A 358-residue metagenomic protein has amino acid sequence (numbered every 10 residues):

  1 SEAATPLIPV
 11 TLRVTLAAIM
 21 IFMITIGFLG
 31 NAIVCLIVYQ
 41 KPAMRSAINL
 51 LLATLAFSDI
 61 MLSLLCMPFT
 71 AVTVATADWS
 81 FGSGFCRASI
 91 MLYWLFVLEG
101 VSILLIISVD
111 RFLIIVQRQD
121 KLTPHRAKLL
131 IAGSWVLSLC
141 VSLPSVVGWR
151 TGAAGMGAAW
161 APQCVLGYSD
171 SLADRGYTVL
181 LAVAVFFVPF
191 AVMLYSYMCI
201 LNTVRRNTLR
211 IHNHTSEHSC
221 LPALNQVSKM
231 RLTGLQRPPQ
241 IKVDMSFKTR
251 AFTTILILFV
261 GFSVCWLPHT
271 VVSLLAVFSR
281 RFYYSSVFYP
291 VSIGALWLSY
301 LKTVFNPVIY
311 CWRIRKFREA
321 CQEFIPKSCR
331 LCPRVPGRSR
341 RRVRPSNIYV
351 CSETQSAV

Functional and structural regions predicted by a protein language model:
S1-L7, G157, L209-F252, R315-V358: Intrinsically disordered regulatory tails of 7TM GPCRs
S1-P6, V74, D78-W94, A127-L130 (+3 more regions): Loop architecture of class A 7-transmembrane GPCRs
P9-I21, A47-I107, I114-P124: Extracellular TM2-ECL1-early TM3 structural module of rhodopsin-like
L12-Y39: First transmembrane helix
M20, M61-A77, I90, V97-L104 (+6 more regions): Helix-to-loop junction signature of class
F22-T25, T54-F57, M61, P68 (+8 more regions): Hydrophobic residues within alpha-helical transmembrane segments of multi-pass solute transporters/permease subunits
I103-I115, G148-A154, L181-S216, T254-A276 (+1 more regions): Class A (rhodopsin-like) GPCR signature focused on the TM5-ICL3 interface and adjacent 7TM helical core
G261-V264, T270-S273, I293-R344: Seventh transmembrane helix
